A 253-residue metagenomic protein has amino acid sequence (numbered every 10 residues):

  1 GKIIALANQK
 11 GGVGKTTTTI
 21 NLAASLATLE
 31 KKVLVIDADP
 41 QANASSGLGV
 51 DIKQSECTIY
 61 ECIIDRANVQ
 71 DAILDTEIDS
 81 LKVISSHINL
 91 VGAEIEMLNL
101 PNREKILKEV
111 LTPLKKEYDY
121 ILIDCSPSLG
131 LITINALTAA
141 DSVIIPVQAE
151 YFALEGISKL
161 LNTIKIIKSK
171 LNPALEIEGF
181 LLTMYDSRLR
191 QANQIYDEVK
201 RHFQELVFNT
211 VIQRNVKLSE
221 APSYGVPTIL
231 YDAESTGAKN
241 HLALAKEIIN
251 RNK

Functional and structural regions predicted by a protein language model:
G1-K253: P-loop NTP-binding core
